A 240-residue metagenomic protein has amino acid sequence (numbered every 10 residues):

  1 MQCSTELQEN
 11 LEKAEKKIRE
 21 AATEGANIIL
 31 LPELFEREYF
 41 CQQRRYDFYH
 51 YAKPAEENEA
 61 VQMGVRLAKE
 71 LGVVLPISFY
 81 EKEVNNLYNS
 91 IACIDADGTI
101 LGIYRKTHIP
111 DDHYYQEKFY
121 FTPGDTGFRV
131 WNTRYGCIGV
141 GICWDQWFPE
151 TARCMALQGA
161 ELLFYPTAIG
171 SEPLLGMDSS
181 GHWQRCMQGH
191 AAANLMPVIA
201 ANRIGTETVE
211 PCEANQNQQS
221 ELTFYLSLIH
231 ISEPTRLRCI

Functional and structural regions predicted by a protein language model:
M1-S4: Generic N-terminal amphipathic, Lys/Arg-enriched alpha-helix
L11-I18, F148-A152: Short, acidic/polar
R19-A22, A156: Non-catalytic positions within long, well-ordered alpha-helices that form the structural scaffold/packing of enzyme
L34-Y51, L87: Metal-dependent catalytic neighborhoods of phosphoester/phosphodiester hydrolases
K53-E56, R66, K82-G189: Active-site catalytic loop in hydrolytic enzyme cores
E56-P76, C143-S232, R236: CN hydrolase (nitrilase-like) catalytic-core segments centered on the catalytic cysteine and neighboring Lys/Glu
